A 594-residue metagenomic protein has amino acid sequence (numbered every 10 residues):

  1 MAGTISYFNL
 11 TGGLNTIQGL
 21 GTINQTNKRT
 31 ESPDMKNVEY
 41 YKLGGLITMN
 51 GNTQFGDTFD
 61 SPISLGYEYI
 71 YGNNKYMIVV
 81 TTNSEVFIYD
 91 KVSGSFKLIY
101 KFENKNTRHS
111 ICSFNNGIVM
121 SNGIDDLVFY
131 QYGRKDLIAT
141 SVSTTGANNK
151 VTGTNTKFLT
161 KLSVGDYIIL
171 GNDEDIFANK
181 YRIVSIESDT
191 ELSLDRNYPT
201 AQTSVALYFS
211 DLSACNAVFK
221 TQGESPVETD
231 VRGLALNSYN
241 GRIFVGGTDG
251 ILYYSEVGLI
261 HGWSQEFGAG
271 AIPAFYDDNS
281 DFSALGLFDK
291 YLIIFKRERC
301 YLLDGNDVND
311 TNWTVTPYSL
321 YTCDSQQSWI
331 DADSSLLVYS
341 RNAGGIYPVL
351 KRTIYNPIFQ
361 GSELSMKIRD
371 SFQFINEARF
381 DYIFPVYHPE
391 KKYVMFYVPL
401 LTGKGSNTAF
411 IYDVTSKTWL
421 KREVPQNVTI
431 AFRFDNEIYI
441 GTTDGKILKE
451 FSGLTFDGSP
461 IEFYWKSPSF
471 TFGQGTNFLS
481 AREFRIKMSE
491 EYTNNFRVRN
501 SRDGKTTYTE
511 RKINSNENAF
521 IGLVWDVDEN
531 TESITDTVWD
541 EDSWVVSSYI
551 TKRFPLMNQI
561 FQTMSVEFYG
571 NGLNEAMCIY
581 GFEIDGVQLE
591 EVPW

Functional and structural regions predicted by a protein language model:
M1-V119, L320-W594: Beta-sheet repeat architectures centered on beta-propellers
T53-P62, Y100-K105, A214-Y382, K417-P425: Beta-propeller and closely related beta-pinwheel folds
T82, F114, T145-A147, F158 (+13 more regions): Repetitive beta-strand solenoid architecture
T82-N83, K91-V92, G123-D125, Y132-G133 (+14 more regions): An acidic- and aromatic-residue-enriched active-site/binding cleft used to recognize and process polar
F87, V128, V184, F244 (+5 more regions): Conserved hydrophobic/aromatic positions in well-ordered beta-strands
Y89, Y130, G171, D195 (+5 more regions): Predominantly extracellular/luminal cell-surface or secreted proteins
R108-D136, L212-Q222: Hydrophobic or amphipathic alpha-helical targeting/insertion segments
R134-L212: Autoprocessing Asn-cyclization modules and mimics
